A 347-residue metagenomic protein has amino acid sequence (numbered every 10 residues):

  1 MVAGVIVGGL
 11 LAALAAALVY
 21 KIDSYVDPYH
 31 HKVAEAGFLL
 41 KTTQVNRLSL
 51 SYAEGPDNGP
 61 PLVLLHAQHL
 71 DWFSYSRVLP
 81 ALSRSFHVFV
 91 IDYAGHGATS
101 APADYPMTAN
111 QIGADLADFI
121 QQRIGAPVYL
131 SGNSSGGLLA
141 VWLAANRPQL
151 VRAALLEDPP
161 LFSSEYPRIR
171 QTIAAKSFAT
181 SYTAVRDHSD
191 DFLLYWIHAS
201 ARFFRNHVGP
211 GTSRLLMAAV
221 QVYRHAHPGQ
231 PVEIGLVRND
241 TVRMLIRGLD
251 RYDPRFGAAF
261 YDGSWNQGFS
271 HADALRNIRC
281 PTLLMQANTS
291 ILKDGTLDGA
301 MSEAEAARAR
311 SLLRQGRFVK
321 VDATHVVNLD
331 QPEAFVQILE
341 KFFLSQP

Functional and structural regions predicted by a protein language model:
V7-T42: An N-terminal hydrophobic leader/cap segment in hydrolases
L48, E54-A98, F343: Conserved HGGG/HGGXW glycine-rich cap/lid loop of the alpha/beta-hydrolase fold
A53, Y93-S131, S135, Q337: Active-site loop/oxyanion-hole signature of alpha/beta-hydrolase fold enzymes
G125-R170: Conserved hydrolase catalytic core segment
L155-F203, H207: Flexible "cap/lid" loop of the alpha/beta hydrolase fold
R214-D273, T289: Hydrophobic, aromatic-rich cap/lid helix
N277-D322: Conserved loop-alpha-helix segment in the C-terminal half of the alpha/beta-hydrolase fold that carries the catalytic
S311-P347: Catalytic active-site module of serine/aspartate enzymes centered on a nucleophile-bearing elbow/loop
